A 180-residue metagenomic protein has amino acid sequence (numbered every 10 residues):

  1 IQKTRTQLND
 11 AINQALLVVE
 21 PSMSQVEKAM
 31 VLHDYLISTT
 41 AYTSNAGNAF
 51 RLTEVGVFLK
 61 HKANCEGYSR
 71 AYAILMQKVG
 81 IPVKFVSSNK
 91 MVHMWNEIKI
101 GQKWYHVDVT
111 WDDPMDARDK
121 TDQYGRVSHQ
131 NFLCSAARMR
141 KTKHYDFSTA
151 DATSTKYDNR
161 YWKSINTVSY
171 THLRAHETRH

Functional and structural regions predicted by a protein language model:
I1-N9, N131-L133, H144: Non-catalytic ligand/cofactor/substrate-binding and regulatory segments of enzyme domains
Q2-V57: Secondary-structure boundary elements
K3, L59-A63, S87: Alpha-helix capping and helix-loop boundary segments enriched in small/acidic/polar residues
T43-A71, L75-K78, W95: Flexible, surface-exposed loop/gating regions in the mature catalytic domains of secreted/periplasmic hydrolases
G67-M139: Hydrophobic/aromatic-rich core segments of domains that either
S88-K90, E97, T155-K156, R160-Y170: Extracellular adhesion/carbohydrate-binding repeat motifs centered on closely spaced tryptophans
A150: Catalytic cores of secreted or luminal carbohydrate-active enzymes
T171-H180: Conserved small/polar residues in nucleotide/adenosyl-binding loops
